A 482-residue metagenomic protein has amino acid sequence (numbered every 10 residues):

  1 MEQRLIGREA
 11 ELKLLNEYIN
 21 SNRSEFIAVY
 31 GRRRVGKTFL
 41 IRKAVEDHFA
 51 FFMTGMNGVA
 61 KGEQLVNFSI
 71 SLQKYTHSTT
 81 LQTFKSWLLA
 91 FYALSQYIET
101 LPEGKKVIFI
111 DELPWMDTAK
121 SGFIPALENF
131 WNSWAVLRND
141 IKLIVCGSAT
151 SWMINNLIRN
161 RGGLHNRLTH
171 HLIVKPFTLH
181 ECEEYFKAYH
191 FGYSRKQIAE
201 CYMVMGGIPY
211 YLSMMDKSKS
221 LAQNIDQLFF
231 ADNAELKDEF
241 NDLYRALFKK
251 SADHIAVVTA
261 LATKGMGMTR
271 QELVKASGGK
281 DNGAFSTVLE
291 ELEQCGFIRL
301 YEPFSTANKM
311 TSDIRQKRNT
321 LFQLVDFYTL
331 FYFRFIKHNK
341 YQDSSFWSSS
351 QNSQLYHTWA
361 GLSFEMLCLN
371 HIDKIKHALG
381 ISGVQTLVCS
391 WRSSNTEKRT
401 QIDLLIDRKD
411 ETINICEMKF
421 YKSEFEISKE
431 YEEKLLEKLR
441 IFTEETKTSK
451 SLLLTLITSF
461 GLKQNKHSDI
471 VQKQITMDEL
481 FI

Functional and structural regions predicted by a protein language model:
M1-S350, L454: Phosphate-binding site recognition
I314, R318-I482: A cross-kingdom feature that marks ATP-driven nucleic-acid transaction machinery
